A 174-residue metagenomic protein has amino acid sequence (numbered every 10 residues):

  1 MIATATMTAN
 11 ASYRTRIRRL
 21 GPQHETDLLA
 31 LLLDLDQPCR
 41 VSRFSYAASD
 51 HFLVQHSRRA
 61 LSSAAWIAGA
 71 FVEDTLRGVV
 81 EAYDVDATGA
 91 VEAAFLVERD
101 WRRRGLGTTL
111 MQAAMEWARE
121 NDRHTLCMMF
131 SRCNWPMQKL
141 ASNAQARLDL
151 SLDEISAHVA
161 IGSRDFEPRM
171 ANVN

Functional and structural regions predicted by a protein language model:
M1-A11: Short acidic N-proximal helix/loop "leader" segments that mark the beginning of a domain or an inter-domain linker
R14-A30: A short beta-loop-alpha structural element at the N-terminal edge of CoA-dependent acyl/N-acetyltransferase catalytic
D34, C39-E92, E98: Acetyl-CoA-dependent GNAT
A94-R103, S131: A short, internal acetyl-CoA/4′-phosphopantetheine-binding micro-motif in the GNAT/acyltransferase core
R103-E116, W135, K139, N143: Conserved acetyl-CoA-binding loop-helix of GNAT-fold acetyltransferases
A118-S131: Conserved GNAT acetyl-CoA-binding A-motif
S142-L152: Conserved acetyl-CoA-binding loop of GNAT-fold acetyltransferases
S151-N174: C-terminal "cap" of GNAT-fold acetyltransferases
